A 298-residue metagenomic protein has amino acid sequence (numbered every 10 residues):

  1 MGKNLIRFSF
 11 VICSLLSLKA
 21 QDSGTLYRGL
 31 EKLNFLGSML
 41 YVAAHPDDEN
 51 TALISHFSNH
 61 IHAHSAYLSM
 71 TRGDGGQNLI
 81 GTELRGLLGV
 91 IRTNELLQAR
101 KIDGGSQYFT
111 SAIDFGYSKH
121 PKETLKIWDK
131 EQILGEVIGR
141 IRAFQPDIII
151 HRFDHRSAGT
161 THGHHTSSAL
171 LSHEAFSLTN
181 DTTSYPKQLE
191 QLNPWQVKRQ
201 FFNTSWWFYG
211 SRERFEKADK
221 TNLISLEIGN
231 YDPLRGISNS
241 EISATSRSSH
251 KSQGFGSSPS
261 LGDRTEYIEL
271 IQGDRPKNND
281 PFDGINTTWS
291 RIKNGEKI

Functional and structural regions predicted by a protein language model:
G2-V11: Sec-dependent signal peptide recognition, specifically the positively charged N-region followed immediately by
V11-K19: Hydrophobic h-region of N-terminal signal peptides that target proteins for export in Gram-negative bacteria
A20-F144, T166-A169, H173-S177, L192: Active-site rim/loop-helix segments in enzyme catalytic domains that contact anionic ligands
T25, L178-I298: The feature marks non-catalytic terminal segments
A112-I113, H151-H155, S205: Short, well-ordered beta-to-alpha junction loops that form the rim of enzyme active sites and present histidine/acidic
F144-A158: Short acidic, glycine-rich surface-loop motifs adjacent to enzyme active sites
R156-S168: Active-site loop-helix segments enriched in His/Asp/Glu that coordinate and activate a nucleophilic water at divalent
